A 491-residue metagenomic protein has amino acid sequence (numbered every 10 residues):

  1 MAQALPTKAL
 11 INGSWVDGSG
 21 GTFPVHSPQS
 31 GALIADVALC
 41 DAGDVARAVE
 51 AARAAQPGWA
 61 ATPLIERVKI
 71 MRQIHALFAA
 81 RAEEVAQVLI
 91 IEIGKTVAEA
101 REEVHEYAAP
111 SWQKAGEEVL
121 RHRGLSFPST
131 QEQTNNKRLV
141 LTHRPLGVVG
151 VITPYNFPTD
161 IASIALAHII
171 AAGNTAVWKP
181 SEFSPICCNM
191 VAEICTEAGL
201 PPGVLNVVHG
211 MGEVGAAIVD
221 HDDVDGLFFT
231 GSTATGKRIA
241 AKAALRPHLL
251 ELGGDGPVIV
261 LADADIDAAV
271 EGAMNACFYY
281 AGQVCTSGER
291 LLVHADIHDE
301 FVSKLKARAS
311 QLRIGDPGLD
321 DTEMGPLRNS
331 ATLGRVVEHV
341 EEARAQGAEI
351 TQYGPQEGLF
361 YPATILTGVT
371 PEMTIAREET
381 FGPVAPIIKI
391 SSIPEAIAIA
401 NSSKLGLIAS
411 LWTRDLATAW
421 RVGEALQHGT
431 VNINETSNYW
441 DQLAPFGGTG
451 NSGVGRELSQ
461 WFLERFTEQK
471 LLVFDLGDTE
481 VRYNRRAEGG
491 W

Functional and structural regions predicted by a protein language model:
M1-Q29, F466: Hydrophobic face of amphipathic alpha-helices that form TPR/SEL1-like repeat modules and related alpha-solenoid
S30-A35, V224, I259, R313 (+3 more regions): Conserved C-terminal structural/oligomerization subdomain of aldehyde/semialdehyde dehydrogenase
G31, R67, L89, G173 (+8 more regions): Residue-level signal for inorganic ion chemistry
L33-C40, A55-A61, G150-V151, V258-L261 (+5 more regions): Short, well-ordered beta-strand elements within core beta-sheets of diverse protein domains
G43, E50, V68, R72-E83 (+2 more regions): Long amphipathic alpha-helix in the N-terminal Rossmann-like dinucleotide-binding domain of NAD(P)-dependent
F127-A268, I390: Rossmann-like NAD(P) dinucleotide-binding subdomain of oxidoreductase/dehydrogenase enzymes
T175-V177, I350, T430: A short hydrophobic/small-residue beta-strand
A234-T370, I433, V481-R482, E488-G490: ALDH superfamily catalytic-core signature
